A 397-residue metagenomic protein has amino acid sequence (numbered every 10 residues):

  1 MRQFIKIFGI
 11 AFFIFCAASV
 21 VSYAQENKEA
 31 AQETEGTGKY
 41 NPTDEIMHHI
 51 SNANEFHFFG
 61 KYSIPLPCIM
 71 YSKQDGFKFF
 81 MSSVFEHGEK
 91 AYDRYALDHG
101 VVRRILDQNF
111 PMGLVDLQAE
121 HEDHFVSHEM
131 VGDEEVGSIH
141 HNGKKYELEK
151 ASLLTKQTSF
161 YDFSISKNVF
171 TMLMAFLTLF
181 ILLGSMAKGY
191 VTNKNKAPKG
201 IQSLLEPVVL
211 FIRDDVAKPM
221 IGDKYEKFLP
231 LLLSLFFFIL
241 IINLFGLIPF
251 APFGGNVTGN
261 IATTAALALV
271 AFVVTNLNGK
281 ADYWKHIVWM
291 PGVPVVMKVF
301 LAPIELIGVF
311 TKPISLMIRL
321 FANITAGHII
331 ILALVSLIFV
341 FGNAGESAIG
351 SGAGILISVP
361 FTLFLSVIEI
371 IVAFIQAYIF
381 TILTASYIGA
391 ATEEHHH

Functional and structural regions predicted by a protein language model:
M1-N27: Bacterial Sec-dependent N-terminal signal peptides
Q25-H397: Selective transmembrane helix interface/packing segments
